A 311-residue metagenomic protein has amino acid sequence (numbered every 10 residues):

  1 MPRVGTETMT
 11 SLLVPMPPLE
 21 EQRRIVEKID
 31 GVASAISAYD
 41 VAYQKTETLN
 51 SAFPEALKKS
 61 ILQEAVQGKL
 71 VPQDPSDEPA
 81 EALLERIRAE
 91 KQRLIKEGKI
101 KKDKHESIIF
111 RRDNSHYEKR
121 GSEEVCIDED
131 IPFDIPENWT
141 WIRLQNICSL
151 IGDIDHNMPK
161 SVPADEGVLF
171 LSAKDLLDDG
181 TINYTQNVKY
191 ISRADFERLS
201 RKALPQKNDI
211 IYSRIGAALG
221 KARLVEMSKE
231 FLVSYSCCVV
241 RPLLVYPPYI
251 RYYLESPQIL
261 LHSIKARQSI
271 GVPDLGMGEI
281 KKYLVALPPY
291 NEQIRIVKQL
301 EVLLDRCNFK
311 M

Functional and structural regions predicted by a protein language model:
M1-L12, S256-V285: Specificity-determining recognition surfaces
M1-M9, S172-A173, K189-E255, G276: A short beta-sheet element
S11, L19, R23, A42-K45 (+8 more regions): Non-catalytic DNA-recognition/assembly elements of restriction-modification systems
P18-L19, I29-A33: Hydrophobic alpha-helical bundles that form the membrane domains of multi-pass transporters
R23, E27, I142, Q206 (+7 more regions): Feature representing long, continuous alpha-helical segments
K45, N50-S51, E55-D128: Extended, domain-scale alpha-helical bundle/helix-rich regions
I95-K104, I127-E129, T140-I182, F196-S200 (+2 more regions): Low-complexity, Lys/Gly-biased intrinsically disordered segments
